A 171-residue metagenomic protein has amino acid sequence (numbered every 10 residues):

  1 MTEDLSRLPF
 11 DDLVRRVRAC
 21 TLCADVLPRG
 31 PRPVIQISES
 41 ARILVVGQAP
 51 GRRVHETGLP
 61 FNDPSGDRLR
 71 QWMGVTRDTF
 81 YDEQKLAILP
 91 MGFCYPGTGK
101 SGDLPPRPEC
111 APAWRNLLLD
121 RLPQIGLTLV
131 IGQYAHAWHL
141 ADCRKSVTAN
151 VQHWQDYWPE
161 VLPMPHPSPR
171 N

Functional and structural regions predicted by a protein language model:
T2-N171: A polyanion-binding, active-site-adjacent surface
